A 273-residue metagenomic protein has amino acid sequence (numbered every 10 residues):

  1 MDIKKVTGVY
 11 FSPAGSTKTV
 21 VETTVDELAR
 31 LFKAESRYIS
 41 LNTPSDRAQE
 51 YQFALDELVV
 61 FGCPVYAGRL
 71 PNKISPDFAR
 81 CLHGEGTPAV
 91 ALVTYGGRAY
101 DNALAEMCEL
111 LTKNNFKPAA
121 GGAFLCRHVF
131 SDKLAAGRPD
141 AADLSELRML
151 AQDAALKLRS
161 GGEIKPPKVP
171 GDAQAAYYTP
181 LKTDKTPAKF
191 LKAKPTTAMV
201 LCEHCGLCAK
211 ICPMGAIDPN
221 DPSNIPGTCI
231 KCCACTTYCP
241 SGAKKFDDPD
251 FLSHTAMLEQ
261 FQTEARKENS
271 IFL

Functional and structural regions predicted by a protein language model:
M1-Y10, A14-V20, V25-T43, Q49-P187 (+2 more regions): FMN-binding flavodoxin-like domain, especially the glycine-rich phosphate-binding loop
D172-H204, A209-K210: A mid-sequence, solvent-exposed acidic-amphipathic segment
T197-A198, E203-I230, A234-L252: Iron-sulfur cluster-binding cysteine motifs and their immediate structural context in ferredoxin-like electron-transfer
